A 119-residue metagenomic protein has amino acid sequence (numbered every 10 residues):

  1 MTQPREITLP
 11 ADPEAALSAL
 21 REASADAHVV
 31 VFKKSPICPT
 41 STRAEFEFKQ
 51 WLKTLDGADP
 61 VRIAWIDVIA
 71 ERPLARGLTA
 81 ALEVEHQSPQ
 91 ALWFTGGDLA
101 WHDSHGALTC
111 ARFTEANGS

Functional and structural regions predicted by a protein language model:
M1-A27, S119: N-terminal leader/targeting and pre-domain segments
A19-L55: Local sequence-structure signature of Cys/Sec-based thiol-disulfide redox active-site neighborhoods
K33, A58-A75: Thiol-based oxidoreductase modules, predominantly thioredoxin-like and allied folds used for disulfide exchange
T42-E45, A75-R76, G106, C110: Conserved strand-to-helix beginnings and helix N-cap segments that scaffold or border functional pockets
K53-G57, R112-T114: Short cysteine/histidine-rich metal-coordination sites, predominantly Zn2+-binding motifs
A75-S88: Structural alpha/beta surface segment adjacent to cysteine/selenocysteine redox centers across thiol/disulfide enzymes
E85-Q87, L92-S119: Non-catalytic, surface beta->alpha helical segment in thiol-disulfide oxidoreductase systems
